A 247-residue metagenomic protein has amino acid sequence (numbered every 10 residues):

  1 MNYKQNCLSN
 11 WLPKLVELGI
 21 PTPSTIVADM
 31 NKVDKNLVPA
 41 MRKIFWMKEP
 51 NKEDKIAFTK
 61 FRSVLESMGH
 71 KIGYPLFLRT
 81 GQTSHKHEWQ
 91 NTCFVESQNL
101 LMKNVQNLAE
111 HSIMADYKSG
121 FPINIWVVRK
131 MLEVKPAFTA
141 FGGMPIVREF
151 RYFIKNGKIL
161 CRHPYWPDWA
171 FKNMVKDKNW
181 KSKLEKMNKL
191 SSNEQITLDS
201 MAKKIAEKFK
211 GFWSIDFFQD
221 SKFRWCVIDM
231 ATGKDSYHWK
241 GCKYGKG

Functional and structural regions predicted by a protein language model:
M1-R148, F153-N156, R162-S200: Active-site nucleotide/adenylate-binding loops and adjacent lid/helix of ATP-dependent enzymes
I26-N31, W213-Q219: Acidic carboxylate-rich catalytic motifs and surrounding loops in phosphoryl-/glycosyl-chemistry enzymes
F94, G211-F212: Residue-level preference for alpha-helix termini and adjacent loops
I154-K158, D220-F223: Short acidic-glycine loop/turn motifs at beta-strand connectors
L160-C161, C226: General beta-strand recognition
K189-I196, S200, E207-K210, Q219-G247: C-terminal active-site "lid" helix and adjoining low-complexity regulatory extension at the edge of ATP-using catalytic
